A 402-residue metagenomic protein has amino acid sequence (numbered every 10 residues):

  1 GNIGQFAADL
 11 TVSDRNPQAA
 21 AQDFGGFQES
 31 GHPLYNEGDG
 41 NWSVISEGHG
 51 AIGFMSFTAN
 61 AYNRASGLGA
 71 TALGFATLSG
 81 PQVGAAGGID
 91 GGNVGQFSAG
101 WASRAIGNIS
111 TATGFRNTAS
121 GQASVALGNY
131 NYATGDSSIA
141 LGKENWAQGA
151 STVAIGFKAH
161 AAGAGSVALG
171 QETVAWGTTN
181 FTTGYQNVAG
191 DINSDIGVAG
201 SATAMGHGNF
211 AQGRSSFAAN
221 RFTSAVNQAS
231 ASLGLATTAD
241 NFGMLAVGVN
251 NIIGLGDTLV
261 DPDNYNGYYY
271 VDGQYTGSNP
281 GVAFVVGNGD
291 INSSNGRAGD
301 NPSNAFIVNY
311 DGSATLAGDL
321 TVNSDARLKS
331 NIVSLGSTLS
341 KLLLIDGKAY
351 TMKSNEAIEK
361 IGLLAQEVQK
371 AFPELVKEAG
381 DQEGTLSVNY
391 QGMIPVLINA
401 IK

Functional and structural regions predicted by a protein language model:
G1-L316: Periodic small-residue-enriched repeat registers in elongated scaffold domains
S13-R15, G289-I291, L335, N355 (+1 more regions): Generic structural motif
S56, F75, M244, I332 (+2 more regions): Short, solvent-exposed alpha-helical surface patches in non-cytosolic proteins
N304-Y390: C-terminal intramolecular chaperone/autoprocessing and neck/assembly modules of extracellular spikes and adhesins
S387-K402: Long, leucine- and charge-enriched amphipathic alpha-helices that form heptad-repeat coiled-coil/leucine-zipper-like
